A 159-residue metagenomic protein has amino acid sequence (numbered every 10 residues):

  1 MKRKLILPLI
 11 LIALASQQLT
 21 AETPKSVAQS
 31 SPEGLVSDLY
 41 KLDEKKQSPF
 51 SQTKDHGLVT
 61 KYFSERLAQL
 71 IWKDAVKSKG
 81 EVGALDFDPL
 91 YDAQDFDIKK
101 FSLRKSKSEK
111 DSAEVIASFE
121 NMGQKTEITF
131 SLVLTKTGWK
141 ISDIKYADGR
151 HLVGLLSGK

Functional and structural regions predicted by a protein language model:
M1-K2: N-terminal secretory signal peptides that target proteins for export/translocation
L5-L14: Sec-dependent N-terminal signal peptides
L19-Q52: Short, low-complexity N-terminal intrinsically disordered segments enriched in polar/charged residues
E22, F63-S64, A68-Q124: Surface-exposed, charged secondary-structure patches
E44, S48, T53-V76: Short, solvent-exposed secondary-structure junction/capping segments
K73, S108-S112, I116, N121-E127 (+2 more regions): Low-complexity, intrinsically disordered terminal/linker segments enriched in charged and Gly/Pro repeats
